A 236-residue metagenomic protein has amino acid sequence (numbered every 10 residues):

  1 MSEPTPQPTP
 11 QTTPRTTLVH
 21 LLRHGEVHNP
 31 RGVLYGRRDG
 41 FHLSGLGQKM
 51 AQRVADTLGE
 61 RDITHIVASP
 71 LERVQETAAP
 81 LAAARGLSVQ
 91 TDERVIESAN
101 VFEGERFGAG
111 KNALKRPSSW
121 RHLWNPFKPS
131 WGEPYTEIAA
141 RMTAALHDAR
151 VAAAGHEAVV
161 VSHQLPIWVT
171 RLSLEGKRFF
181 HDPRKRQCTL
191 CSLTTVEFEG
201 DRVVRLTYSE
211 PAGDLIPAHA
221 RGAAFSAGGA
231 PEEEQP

Functional and structural regions predicted by a protein language model:
S2-T17, Q90-T91, E97-A109, V151 (+2 more regions): Acidic, low-complexity terminal tails and accessory targeting/binding regions of phosphate-metabolizing enzymes
P6-Q7, Q11-P14, R53-S119: Phosphate-coordination/substrate-recognition cap region in phosphate-metabolizing enzymes
L18-H24: Short, hydrophobic/glycine-enriched beta-strand segments
V19, H156-Q164: Generic beta-sheet signal
E26-E76, L81, W131-T143: Loop-to-helix element that buttresses phosphate recognition and phosphoryl-transfer chemistry
R73, P166-I167: Alpha-helix capping/helix-boundary segments
R116-E137, A230-Q235: Short glycine/proline- and acidic residue-enriched helix-loop micro-motifs that form flexible lids or anion-recognition
